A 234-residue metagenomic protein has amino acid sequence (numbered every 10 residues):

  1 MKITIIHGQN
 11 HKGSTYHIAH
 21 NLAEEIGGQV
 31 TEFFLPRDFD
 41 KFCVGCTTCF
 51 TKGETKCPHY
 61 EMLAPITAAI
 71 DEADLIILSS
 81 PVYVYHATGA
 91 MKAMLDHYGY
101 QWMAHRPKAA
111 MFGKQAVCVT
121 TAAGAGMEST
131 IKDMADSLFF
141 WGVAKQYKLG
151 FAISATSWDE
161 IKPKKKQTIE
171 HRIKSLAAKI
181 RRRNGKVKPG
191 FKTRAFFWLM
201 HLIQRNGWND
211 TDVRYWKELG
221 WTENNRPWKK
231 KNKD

Functional and structural regions predicted by a protein language model:
M1-A104, Q146, Q167-D234: N-terminal beta1-alpha1-beta2 submodule of the flavodoxin-like/Rossmannoid cofactor-binding fold
P58, S79, V119, W158-I161: Short amphipathic alpha-helical segments at helix-loop
G89, M127-K132, D159-I161: A short secondary-structure junction signal
P107-G150: Short, glycine-/small-residue-rich phosphate/pyrophosphate-handling segment
A152-S157: Active-site rim beta-loop-alpha module in soluble metabolic enzymes
P163-K165: Post-His helix in hydrolase/transferase enzymes
